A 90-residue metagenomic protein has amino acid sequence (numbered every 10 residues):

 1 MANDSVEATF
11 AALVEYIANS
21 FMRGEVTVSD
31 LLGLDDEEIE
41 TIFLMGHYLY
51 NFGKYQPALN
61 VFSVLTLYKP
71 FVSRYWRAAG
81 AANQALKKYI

Functional and structural regions predicted by a protein language model:
M1-V28: Eukaryotic alpha-helical solenoid repeat scaffolds
E25-T41: TPR-adjacent "capping" and linker segments in tetratricopeptide-repeat scaffold/adaptor proteins
D36-I90: Alpha-helical adaptor scaffolds
